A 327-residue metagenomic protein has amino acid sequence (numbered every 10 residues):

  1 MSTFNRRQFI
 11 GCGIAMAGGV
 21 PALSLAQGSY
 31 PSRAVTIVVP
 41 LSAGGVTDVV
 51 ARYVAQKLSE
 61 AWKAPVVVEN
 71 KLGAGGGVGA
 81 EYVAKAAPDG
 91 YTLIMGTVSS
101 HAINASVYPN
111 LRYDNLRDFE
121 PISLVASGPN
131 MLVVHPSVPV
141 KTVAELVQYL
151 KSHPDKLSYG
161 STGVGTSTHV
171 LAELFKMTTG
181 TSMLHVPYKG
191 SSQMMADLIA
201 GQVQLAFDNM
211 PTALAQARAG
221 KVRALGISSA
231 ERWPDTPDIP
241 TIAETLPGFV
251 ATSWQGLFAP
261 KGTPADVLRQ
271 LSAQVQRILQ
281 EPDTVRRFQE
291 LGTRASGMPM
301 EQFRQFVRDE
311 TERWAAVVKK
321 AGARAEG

Functional and structural regions predicted by a protein language model:
S2-Q8, M16-Y30, E326: N-terminal twin-arginine translocation
N5, G75, T142, P187-G190 (+2 more regions): Short loop/turn segments at beta->alpha junctions
A26-L116, K156, T181-Q204, G297 (+1 more regions): N-terminal (or domain-start) structured segment
S32, E120, L146, A219-W233 (+1 more regions): Conserved helix-loop-beta element of the AMP-binding
S32-A34, R218, A224, T241 (+1 more regions): An extracytoplasmic/periplasmic, membrane-proximal ligand-sensing/linker region
K85-G90, V98, S106-Q193, I242 (+2 more regions): Hinge/capping helix and adjacent helix->loop/strand transition within the periplasmic-binding protein
H101-N110, K176-T178, L205-P237: A ligand-binding cleft/hinge motif common to bilobed small-molecule-binding domains
